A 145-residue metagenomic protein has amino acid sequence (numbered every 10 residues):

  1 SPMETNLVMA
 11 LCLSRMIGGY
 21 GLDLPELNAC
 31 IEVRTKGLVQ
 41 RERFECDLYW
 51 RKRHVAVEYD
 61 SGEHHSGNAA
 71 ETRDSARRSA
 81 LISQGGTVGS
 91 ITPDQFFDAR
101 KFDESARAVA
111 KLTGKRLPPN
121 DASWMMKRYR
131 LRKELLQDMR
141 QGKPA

Functional and structural regions predicted by a protein language model:
S1-A145: Surface segments flanking catalytic/ligand-binding clefts of nucleic-acid enzymes
